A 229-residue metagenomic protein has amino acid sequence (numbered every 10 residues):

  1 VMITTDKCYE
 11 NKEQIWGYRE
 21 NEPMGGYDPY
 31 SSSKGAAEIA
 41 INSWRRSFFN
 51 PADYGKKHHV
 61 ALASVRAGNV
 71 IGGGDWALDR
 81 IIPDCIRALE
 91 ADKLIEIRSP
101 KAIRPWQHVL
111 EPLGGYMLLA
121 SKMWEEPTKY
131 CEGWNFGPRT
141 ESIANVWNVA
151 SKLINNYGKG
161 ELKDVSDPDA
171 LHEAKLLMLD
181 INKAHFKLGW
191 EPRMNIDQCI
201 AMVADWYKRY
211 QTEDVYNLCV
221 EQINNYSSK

Functional and structural regions predicted by a protein language model:
V1, Y9-Q14, F49-G55, D75 (+3 more regions): Proline-centered turn/helix-capping motifs that create local helix->coil transitions or kinks
T5: Residue(s) in the substrate-gating loop at a strand-loop-helix junction that position the organic substrate next
C8-N69, W76-A77: Catalytic helix-loop patch of NAD(P)-dependent Rossmann-fold dehydrogenases
I41-W44, C85, A184: Structural element of the ATP-grasp superfamily
N69, L89-K229: C-terminal substrate-binding subdomain of Rossmann-fold SDR/epimerase-dehydratase oxidoreductases
A77-D84: A glycine/serine/threonine-rich, flexible loop-to-helix segment that serves as the NAD(P) cofactor-binding "lid"
